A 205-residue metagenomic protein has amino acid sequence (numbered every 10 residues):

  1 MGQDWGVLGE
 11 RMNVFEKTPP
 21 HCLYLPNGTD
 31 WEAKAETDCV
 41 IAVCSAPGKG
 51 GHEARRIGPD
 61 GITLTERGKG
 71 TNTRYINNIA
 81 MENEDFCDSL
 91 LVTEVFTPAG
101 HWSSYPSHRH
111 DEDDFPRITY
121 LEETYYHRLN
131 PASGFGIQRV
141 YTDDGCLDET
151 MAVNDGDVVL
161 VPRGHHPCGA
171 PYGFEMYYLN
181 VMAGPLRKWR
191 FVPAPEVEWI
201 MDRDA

Functional and structural regions predicted by a protein language model:
M1-Q3, E94-P98, R117-D144, A152 (+2 more regions): Short, conserved beta-strand element in jelly-roll/cupin
W5-H21: Blade-loop segments of beta-propeller domains
V14, D38-M81, L179-A205: Double-stranded beta-helix
E16-D30, K34-E36, A46, A152-G173: Conserved metal-binding segment of the jelly-roll/cupin
N27, A35-T37, V43-P47, A80 (+4 more regions): Short, structured patches in soluble enzyme cores that scaffold and shape functional sites
E32-A33, K49-E53, S103-S104: Short, well-ordered, mixed-charge alpha-helical segments that flank or form enzyme active sites
T73-T124: A short glycine-rich, His/Asp/Glu-containing loop-to-beta-strand
S133-A205: Acidic/histidine-enriched, beta-strand-rich ligand/metal-binding domains
